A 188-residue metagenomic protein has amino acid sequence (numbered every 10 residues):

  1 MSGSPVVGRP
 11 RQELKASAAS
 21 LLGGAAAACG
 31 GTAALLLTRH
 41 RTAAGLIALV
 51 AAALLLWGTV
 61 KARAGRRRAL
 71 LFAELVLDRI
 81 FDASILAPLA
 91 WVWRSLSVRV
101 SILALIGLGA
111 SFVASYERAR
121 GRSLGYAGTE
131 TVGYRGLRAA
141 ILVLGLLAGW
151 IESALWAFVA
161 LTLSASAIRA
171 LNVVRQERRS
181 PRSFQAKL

Functional and structural regions predicted by a protein language model:
S2-K15, A28, L75, R79-L188: A feature for the membrane-embedded catalytic helix bundles of lipid/isoprenoid biosynthetic enzymes
S20-F72, V100-I106, S153-L161: Membrane-embedded alpha-helical segments that form the functional core of polytopic membrane enzymes, especially those
